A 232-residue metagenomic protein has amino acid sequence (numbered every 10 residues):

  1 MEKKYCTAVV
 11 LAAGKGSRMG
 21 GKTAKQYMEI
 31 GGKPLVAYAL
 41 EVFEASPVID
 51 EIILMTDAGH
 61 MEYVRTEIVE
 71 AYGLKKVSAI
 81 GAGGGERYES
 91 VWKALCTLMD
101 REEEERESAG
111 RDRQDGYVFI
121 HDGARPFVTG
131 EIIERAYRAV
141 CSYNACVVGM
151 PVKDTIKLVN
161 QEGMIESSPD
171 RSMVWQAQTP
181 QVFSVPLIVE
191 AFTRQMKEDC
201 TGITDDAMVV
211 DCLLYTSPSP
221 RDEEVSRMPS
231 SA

Functional and structural regions predicted by a protein language model:
K3-V64: N-terminal glycine-rich phosphate-binding loop and ensuing alpha1 helix
V10, V36, A94, D122 (+1 more regions): Residue-level signal for inorganic ion chemistry
M19, V64-I68, A136, S226: Hydrophobic packing residues within well-ordered alpha-helices of enzyme cores
V69-D115: Short phosphate-binding loop-to-helix
V118: Short aromatic/hydrophobic "clamp" motif used to bind/position activated sugar donors
F127-L214, S231: Conserved core of the sugar-phosphate nucleotidyltransferase
Y215-E224: Conserved small/polar residues in nucleotide/adenosyl-binding loops
